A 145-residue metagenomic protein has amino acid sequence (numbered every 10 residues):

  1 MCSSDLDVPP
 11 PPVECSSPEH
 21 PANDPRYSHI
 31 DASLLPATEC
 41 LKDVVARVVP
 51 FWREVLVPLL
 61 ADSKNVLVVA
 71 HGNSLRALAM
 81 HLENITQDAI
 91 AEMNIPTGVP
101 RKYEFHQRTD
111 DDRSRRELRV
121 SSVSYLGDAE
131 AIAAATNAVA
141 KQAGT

Functional and structural regions predicted by a protein language model:
S4, V8-S16, A37-K42, A46 (+2 more regions): Acidic, low-complexity terminal tails and accessory targeting/binding regions of phosphate-metabolizing enzymes
P18-H20: Helical coiled-coil/dimerization "stalks" and their immediately adjacent regulatory linkers at helix->disorder
A22-P36: Short glycine/proline-rich turn/loop motifs
F51: Short loop/turn elements that flank and shape the SAM/SAH-binding pocket of Class I
K64-A70: Generic beta-sheet signal
